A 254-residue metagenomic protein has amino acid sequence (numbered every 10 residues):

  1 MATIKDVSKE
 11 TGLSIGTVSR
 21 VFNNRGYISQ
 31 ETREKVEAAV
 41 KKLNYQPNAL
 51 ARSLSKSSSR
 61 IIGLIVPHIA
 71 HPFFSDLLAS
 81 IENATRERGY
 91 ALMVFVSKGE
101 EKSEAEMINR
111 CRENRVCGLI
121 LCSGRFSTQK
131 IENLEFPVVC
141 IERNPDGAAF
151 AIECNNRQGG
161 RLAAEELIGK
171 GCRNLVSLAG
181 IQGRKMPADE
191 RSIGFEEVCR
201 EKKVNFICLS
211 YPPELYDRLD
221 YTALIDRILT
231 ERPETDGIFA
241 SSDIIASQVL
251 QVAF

Functional and structural regions predicted by a protein language model:
M1-R60, F73: N-terminal helix-turn-helix DNA-binding module of bacterial transcription factors
A2, R60-E165, G169, R227-T230 (+1 more regions): Alpha-helical recognition/docking segments in bacterial nutrient-uptake and carbohydrate-utilization systems
D6, N24, E100, N155-N156 (+1 more regions): Acidic/polar helix N-cap motif
T17-R20, L54-H68, N174-Q182: Short beta-strand segments enriched in small/hydrophobic residues
E31, A49, S75-L77, E106 (+3 more regions): Generic recognition of short, well-ordered alpha-helical segments
K42, N83-R88, E106, F136-C140 (+1 more regions): Bacterial carbohydrate/catabolite-sensing allosteric modules
K42-N48, E101-K102, I120-S123, L250: Short gly/ser/thr-rich secondary-structure transition/capping motifs
